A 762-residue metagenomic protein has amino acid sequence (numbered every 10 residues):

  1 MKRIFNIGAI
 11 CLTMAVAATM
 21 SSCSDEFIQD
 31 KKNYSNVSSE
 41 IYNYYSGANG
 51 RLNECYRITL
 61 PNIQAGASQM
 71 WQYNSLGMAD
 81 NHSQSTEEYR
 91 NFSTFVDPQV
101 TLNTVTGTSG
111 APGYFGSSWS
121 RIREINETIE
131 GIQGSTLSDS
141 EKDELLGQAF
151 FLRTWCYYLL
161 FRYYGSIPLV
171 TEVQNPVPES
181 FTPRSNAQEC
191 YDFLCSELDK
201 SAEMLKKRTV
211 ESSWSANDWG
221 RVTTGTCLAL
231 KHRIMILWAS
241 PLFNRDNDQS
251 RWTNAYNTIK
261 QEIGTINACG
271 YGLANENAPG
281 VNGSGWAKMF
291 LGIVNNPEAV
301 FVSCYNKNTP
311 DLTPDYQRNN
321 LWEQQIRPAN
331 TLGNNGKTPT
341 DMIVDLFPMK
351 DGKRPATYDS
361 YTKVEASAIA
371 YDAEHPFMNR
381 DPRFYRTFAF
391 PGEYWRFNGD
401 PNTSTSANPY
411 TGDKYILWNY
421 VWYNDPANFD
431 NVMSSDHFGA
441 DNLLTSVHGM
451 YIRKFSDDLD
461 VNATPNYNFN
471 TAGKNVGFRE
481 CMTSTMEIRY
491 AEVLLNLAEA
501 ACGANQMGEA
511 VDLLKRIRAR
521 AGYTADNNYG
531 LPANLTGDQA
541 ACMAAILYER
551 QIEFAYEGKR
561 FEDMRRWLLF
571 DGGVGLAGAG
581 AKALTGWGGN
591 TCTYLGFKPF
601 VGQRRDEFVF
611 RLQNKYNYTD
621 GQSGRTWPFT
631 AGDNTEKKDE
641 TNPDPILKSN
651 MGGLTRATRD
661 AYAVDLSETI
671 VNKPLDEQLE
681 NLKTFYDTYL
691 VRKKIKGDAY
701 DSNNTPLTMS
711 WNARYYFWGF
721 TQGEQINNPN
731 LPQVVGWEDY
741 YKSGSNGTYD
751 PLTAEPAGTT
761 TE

Functional and structural regions predicted by a protein language model:
K2, G8, C23-M78, T101-N103 (+7 more regions): Acidic, glycine-rich segments characteristic of secretory precursors and extracytoplasmic regions
C23-S24, S118-R121, F193-C195, D218 (+4 more regions): Long, intrinsically disordered, low-complexity segments
S24-R90, D199, G225-L228, R233-S435 (+2 more regions): An aromatic- and glycine-enriched ligand-binding surface/loop that stacks and positions planar moieties
E40-N53, R57-A67, E87-Y164, P178-D192 (+3 more regions): Conserved, well-structured interaction surfaces
F161-R162, S166-P168, T209, L237-D246 (+1 more regions): Short coil/turn linking the two alpha-helices of tandem helical-hairpin repeats
T362-R489, W737, K742-E762: Flexible, polar/acidic helix-loop-strand segments at domain edges
